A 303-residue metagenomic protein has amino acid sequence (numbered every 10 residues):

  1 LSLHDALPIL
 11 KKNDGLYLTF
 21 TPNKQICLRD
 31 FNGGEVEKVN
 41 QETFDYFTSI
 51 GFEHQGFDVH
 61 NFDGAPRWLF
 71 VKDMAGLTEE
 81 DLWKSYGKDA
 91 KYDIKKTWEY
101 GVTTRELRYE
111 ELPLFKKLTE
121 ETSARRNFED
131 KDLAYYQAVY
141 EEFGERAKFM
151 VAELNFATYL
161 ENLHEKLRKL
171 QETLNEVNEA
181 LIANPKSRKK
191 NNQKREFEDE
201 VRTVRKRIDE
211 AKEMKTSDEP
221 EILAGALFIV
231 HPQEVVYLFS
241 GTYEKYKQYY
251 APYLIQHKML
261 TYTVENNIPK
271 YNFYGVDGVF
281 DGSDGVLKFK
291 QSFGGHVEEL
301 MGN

Functional and structural regions predicted by a protein language model:
L3-L7: Short, small-residue-biased leader/transition segments that mark boundaries at the very start of proteins
K11-F31, V264-G275: Conserved GNAT acetyl-CoA-binding A-motif
Q25-N32, K38-N40, I50-K247, Y262 (+1 more regions): A conserved beta-strand-loop-helix scaffold within acyl/acetyltransferase catalytic domains
Q233, N266-Y271, V286, G295: A short pocket-lining beta-strand/turn micro-motif at the edge of beta-sheets
Q248-Y253: Glycine-rich acyl-CoA binding loop
G275-N303: C-terminal catalytic domain of photolyase/cryptochrome flavoproteins, centering on the FAD-binding pocket
